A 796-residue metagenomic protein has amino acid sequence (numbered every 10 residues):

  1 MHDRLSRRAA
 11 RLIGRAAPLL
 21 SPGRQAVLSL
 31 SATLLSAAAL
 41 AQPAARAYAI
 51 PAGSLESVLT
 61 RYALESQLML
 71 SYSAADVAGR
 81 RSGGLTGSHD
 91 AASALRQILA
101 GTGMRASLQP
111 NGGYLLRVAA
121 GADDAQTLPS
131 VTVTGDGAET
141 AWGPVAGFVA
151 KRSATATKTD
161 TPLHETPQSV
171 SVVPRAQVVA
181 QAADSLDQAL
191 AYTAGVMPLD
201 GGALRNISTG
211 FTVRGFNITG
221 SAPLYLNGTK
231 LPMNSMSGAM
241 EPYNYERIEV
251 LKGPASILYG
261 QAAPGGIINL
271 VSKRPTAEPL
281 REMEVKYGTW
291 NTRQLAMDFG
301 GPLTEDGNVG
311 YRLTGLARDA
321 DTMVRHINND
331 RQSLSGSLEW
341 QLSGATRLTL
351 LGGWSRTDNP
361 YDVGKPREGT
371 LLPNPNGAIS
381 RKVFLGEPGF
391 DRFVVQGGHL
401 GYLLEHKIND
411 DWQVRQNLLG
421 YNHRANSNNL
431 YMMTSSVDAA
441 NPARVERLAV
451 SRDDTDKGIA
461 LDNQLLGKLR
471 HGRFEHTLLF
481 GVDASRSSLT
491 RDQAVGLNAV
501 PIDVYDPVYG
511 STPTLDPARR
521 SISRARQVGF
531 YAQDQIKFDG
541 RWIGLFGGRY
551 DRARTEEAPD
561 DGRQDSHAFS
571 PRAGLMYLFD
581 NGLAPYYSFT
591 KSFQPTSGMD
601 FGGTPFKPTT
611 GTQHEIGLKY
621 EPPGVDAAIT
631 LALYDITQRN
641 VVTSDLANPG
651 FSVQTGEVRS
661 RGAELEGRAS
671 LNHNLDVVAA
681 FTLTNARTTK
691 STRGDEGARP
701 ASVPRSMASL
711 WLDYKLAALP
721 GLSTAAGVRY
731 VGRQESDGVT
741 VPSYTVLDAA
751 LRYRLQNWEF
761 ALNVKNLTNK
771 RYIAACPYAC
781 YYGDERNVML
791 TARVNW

Functional and structural regions predicted by a protein language model:
P129-G135, E165, S169-R175, A180 (+3 more regions): Periplasmic plug
Y243-E246, I257-G336, L342-R347, G398 (+1 more regions): Outer-membrane beta-barrel translocator/receptor signature
R318-T322, S335-Q341, A345-K407, N422-D456 (+2 more regions): Acidic/polar loop-and-plug regions of large Gram-negative outer-membrane beta-barrel proteins
Q341, D456, E475-L479, D483-S487 (+4 more regions): Structural signature of Gram-negative outer-membrane beta-barrels, strongest in the C-terminal barrel of TonB-dependent
L400-N422, R447-A558: Face-selective signature of the C-terminal outer-membrane beta-barrel domain
E405-N409, Q413-L419, H423-Y431, P585 (+3 more regions): Membrane-embedded beta-barrel scaffold of Gram-negative outer-membrane proteins
L478, A701-W796: Conserved C-terminal beta-signal and adjacent last beta-strands/turns of outer-membrane beta-barrel proteins
D635, Q654-D737, T791-N795: Gram-negative outer-membrane beta-barrel transporters
